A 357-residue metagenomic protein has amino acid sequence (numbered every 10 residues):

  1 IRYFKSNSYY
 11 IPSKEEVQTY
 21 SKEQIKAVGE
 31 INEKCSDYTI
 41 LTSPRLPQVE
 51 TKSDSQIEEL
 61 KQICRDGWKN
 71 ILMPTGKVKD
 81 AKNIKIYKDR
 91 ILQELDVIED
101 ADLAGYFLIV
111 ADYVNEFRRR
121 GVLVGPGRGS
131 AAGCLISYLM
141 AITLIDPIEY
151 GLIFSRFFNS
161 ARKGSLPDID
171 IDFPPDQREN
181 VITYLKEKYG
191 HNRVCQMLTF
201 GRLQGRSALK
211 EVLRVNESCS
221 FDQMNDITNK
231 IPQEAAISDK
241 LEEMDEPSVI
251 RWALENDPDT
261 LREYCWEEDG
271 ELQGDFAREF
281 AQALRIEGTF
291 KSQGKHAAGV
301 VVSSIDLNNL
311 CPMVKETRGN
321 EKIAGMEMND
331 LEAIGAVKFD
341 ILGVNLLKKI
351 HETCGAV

Functional and structural regions predicted by a protein language model:
I1-V357: Alpha-helical scaffold/interaction cores of sigma-54-like transcription cofactors and many family A DNA polymerases
